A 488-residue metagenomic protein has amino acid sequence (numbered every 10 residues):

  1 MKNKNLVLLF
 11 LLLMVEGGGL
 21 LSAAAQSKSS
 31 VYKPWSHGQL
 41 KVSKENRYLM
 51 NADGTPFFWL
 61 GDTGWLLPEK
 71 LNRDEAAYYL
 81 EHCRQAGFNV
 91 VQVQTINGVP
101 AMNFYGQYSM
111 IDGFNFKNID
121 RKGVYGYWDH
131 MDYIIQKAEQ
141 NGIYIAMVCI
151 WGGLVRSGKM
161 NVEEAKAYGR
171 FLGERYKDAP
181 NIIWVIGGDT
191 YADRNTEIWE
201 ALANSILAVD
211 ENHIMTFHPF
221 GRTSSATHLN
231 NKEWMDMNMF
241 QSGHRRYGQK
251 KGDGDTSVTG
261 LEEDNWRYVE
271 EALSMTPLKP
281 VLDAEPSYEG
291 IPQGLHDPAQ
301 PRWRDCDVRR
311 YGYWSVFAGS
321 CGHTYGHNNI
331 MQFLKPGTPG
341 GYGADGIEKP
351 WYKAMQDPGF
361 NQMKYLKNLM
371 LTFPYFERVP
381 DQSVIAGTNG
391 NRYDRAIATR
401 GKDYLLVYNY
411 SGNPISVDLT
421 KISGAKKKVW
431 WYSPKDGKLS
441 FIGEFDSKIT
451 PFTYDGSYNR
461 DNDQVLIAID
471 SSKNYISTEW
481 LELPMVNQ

Functional and structural regions predicted by a protein language model:
M1-S27: Bacterial Sec-dependent N-terminal signal peptides
Q26-Q39, I476-V486: N-terminal pre-domain segments of enzymes
K28-Q249, G254-D255, T259, E263-D264: Active-site mouth of glycoside hydrolases
T55, P277-V281, Y288-P292, R304-G443 (+1 more regions): Aromatic- and carboxylate-lined catalytic core of secreted/periplasmic carbohydrate-active enzymes
L60, G443-F445: Short hydrophobic alpha-helix segments
V185-G187, T216-P219, M239, L282-E285 (+2 more regions): Short beta-strand segments
G243-T259, E263-C306: Active-site clefts of carbohydrate-active enzymes
T450-F452: Short strand-edge motifs at loop-to-beta-strand transitions and within beta-strands of extracellular beta-rich domains
